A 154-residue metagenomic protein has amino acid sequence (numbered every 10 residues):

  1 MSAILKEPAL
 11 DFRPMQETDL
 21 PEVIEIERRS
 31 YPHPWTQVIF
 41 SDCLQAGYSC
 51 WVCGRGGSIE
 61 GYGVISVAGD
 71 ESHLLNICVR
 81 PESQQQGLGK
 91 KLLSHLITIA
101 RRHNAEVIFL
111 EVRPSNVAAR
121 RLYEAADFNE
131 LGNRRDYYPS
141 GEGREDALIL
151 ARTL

Functional and structural regions predicted by a protein language model:
A3-Q86, K90-I99, H103, D136 (+1 more regions): Acetyl-CoA-dependent GNAT
S58-G61, A118, R144: Glycine-rich acetyl-CoA-binding "A-motif" of GNAT/NAT acetyltransferases
V79, R113-P114: Short amphipathic helical patch at the helix-1/turn junction of helix-turn-helix
L93, S115-A119, D136-G141: Short glycine/proline-centered loop/turn elements that form peptide/ligand docking sites
F109-E111, E124, N129-I149: Conserved catalytic-core motifs of GNAT/GCN5-like acyltransferases
